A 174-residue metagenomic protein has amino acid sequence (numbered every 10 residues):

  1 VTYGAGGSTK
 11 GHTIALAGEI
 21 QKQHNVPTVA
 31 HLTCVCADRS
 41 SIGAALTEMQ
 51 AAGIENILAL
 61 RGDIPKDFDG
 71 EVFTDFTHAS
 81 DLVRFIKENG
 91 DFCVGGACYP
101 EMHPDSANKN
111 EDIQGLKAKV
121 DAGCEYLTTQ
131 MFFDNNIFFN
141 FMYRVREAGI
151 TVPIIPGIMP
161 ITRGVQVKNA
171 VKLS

Functional and structural regions predicted by a protein language model:
V1, T28-L32, I57-A59, V94-C98 (+3 more regions): Hydrophobic faces of well-ordered beta-strands that scaffold small-molecule active sites in alpha/beta enzyme cores
V1-L16, D63-T74, E125-F141: Glycine-rich, proline-tolerant flexible connector loops at the mouths of alpha/beta enzymes
G7-H31, T74-G96, F139-I158: Alpha-helix-loop-beta-strand connector modules within alpha/beta enzyme cores
T13, R39-T47, A107-A118: Short, acidic/polar
T28-S40, G95-E111: Active-site mouth loops of central-metabolism enzymes
C34-A51, D75-T77: Glycine-rich anion/phosphate-binding loops
G157-S174: Catalytic-face loop-and-helix region of soluble metabolic enzyme cores
